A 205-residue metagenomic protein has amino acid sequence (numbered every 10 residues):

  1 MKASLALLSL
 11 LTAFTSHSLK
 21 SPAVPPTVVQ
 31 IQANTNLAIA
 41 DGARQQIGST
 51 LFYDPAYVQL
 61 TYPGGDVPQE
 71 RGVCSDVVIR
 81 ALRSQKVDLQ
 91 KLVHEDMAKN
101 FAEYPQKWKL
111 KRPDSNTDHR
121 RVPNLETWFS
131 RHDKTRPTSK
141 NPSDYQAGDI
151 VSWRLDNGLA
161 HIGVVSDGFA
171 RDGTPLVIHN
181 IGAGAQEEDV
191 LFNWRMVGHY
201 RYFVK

Functional and structural regions predicted by a protein language model:
S4-A13: Bacterial N-terminal signal peptides
F14-L19: N-terminal Sec signal peptide cleavage junction
P25-Q32, L60-Q69, K111-S115, R136-K140 (+1 more regions): Second-shell loop/turn segments in exported
T35-A40, A98-I178: ...with weaker cross-activation on analogous glycine-rich loops/strands in unrelated enzymes
R44, G48, I79-V87, H94 (+2 more regions): Sec-exported extracytoplasmic/periplasmic mature domains
D54-S75, D88-K111: Acidic helix-start/capping segments at beta-turn-to-alpha-helix junctions
D172-K205: Low-complexity, Gly/Ser/Thr/Pro-rich intrinsically disordered linker/tail segments
